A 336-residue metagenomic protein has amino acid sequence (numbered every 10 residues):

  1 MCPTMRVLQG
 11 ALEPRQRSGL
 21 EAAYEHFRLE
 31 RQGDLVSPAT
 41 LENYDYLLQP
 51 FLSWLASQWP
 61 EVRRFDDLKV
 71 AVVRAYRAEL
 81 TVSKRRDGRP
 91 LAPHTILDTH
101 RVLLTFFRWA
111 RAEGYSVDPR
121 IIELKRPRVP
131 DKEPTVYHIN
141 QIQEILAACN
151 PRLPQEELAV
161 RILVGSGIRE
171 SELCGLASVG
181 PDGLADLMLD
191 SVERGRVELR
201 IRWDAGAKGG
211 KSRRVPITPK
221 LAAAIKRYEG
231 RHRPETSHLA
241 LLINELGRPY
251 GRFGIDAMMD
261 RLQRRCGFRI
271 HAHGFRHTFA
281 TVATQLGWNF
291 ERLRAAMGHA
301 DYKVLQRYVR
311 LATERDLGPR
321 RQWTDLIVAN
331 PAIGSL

Functional and structural regions predicted by a protein language model:
M1-L12, W323-L336: C-terminal secondary-structure termini that scaffold catalytic or DNA-interacting sites
C2-L8, R74, A112-E144, G206-G209 (+1 more regions): Flexible interdomain linker/hinge and immediately adjacent N-terminus of the catalytic tyrosine-recombinase domain
E25-A39, L48-E133, A148, R265: N-terminal core-binding DNA-recognition domain of tyrosine recombinases/integrases
P130, Q141-C174: Basic, Lys/Arg- and aromatic-enriched nucleic-acid-binding interface segment
G175-A223, R227: Conserved tyrosine-mediated DNA breakage-rejoining catalytic core shared by Y-recombinases
A207-K226, H238-D260: C-terminal catalytic core of Y-nucleophile DNA break-rejoin enzymes
P234-S237, R248, D256-A295: Short, basic (Lys/Arg/His-rich) helix/loop patches that form interaction surfaces in the mid-to-C-terminal regions
M297-Q322: Catalytic-site neighborhood detector that most strongly recognizes the C-terminal catalytic loop/helix of tyrosine
